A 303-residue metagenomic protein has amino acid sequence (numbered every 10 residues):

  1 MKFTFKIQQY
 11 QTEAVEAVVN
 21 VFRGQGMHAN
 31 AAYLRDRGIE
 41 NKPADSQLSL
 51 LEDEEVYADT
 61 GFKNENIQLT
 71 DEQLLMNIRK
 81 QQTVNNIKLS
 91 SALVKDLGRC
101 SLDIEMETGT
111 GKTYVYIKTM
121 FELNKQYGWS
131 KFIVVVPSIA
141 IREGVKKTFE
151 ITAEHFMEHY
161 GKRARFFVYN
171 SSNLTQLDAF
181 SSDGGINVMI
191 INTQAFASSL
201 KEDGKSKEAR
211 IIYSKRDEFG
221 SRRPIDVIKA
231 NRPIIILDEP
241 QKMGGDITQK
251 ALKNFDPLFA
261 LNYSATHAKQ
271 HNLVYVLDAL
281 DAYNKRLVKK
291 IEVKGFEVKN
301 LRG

Functional and structural regions predicted by a protein language model:
M1-G303: RecA-like P-loop NTPase motor core of helicase/translocase proteins
